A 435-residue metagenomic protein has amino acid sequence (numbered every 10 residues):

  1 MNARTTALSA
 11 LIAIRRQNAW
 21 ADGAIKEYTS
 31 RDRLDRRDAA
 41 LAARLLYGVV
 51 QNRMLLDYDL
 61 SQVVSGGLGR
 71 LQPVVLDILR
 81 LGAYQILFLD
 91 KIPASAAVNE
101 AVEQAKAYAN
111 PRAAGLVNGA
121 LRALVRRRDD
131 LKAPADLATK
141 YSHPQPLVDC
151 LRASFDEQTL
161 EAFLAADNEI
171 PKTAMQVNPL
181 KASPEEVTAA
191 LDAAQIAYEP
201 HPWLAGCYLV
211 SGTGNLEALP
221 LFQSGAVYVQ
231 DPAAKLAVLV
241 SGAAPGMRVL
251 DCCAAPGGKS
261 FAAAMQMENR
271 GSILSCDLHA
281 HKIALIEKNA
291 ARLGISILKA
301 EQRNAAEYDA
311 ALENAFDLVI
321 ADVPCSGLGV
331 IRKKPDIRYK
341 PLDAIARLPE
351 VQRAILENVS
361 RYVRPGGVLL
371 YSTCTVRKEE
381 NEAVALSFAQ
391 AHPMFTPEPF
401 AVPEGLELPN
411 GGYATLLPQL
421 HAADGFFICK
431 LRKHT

Functional and structural regions predicted by a protein language model:
M1-T435: S-adenosylmethionine
